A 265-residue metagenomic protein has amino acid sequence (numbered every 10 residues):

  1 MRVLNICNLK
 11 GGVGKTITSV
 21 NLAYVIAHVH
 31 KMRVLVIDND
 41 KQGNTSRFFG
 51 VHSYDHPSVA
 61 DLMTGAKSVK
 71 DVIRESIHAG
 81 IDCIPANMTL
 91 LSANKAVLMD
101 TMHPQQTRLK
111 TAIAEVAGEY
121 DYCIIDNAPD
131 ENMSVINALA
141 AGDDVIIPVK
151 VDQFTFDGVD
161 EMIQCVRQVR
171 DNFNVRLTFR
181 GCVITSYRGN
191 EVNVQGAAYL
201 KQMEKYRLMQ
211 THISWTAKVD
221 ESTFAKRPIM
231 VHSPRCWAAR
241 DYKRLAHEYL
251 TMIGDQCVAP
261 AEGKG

Functional and structural regions predicted by a protein language model:
M1-G265: P-loop NTP-binding core
